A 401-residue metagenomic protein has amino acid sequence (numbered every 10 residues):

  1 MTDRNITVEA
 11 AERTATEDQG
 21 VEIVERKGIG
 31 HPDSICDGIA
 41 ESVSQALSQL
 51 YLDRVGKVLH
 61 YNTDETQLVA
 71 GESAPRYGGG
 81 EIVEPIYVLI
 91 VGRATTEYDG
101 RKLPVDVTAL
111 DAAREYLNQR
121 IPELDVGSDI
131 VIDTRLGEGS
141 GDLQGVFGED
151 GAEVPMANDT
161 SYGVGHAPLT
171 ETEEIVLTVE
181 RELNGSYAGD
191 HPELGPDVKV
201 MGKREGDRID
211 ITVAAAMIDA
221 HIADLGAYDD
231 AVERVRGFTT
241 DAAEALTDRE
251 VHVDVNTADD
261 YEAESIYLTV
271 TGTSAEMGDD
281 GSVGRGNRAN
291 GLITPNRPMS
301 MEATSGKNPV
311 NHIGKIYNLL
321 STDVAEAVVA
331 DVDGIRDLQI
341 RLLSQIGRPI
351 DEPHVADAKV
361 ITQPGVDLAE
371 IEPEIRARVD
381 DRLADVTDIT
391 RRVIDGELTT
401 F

Functional and structural regions predicted by a protein language model:
M1-V58: N-terminal, positively charged regions that mediate nucleic acid binding
T2-V24, F147-M156, R204-A215, G286-S300: N-terminal, Lys/Arg- and Ser/Thr-rich interaction peptides
E25, I86-R93, T160, I209-I222 (+2 more regions): Short, hydrophobic beta-strand segments
Q49-D125: Glycine-rich, N-terminal phosphate-binding loop and its surrounding beta-alpha-beta segment
I82, E205-D210, Y261-I266, P349-A356: A short, glycine/Asx- and small/polar-enriched loop/turn that sits immediately N-terminal to a beta-strand
L110-T247, V253-T257: Glycine-rich, mobile lid/loop segments that gate access to catalytic sites or pores
R234-P298, S305-A330: Long, well-ordered mid-to-C-terminal structural blocks that present hydrophobic/aromatic surfaces
A330-F401: Internal helix-turn-beta structural module
